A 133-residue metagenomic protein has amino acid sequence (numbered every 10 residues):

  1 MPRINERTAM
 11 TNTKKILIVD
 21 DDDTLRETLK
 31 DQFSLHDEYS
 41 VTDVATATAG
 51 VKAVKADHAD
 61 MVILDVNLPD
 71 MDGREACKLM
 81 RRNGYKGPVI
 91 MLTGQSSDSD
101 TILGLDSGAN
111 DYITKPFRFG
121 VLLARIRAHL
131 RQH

Functional and structural regions predicted by a protein language model:
D23-T42: Two-component/phosphorelay signaling modules centered on CheY-like receiver
D43-M61: Acidic, metal-coordinating helix/loop segments flanking the phosphotransfer/catalytic sites of two-component signaling
V44-A45, L68-M71, M80, S99: Hydrophobic residue at a beta-alpha junction that N-caps the helix immediately following a catalytic beta-strand/loop
K55-D57, L79-K86, S107: Conserved phosphotransfer cores of two-component systems
D65, T93: Active-site residues of response regulator receiver
S97, F117-L130: C-terminal output helix
